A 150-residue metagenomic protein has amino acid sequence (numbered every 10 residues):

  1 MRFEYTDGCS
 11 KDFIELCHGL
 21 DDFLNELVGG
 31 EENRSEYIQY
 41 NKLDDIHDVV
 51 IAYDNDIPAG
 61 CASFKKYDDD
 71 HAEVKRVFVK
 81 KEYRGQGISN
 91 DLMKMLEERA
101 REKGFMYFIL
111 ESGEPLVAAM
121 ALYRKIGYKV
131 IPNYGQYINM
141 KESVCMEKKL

Functional and structural regions predicted by a protein language model:
F3-H71, K75, K80-K81, M93-K94 (+3 more regions): Acetyl-CoA-dependent GNAT
G8, I109-E114, M120, R124-C145: Conserved catalytic-core motifs of GNAT/GCN5-like acyltransferases
D69-H71, Y107, S143: A generic structural signal for beta-strand entry/edge sites
K80-Q86, E114: Active-site acidic-Proline motif in GNAT/NAT acetyltransferases
Q86, N90, K94: Residues forming the Rossmann-fold NAD(P)(H) cofactor-binding site
G87, G104, G127: Short glycine-rich hinge loops at helix-strand junctions in the catalytic core of two-component histidine kinases
N90, E142-K149: Accessory recognition modules or surfaces
M93, A100-S112: Conserved GNAT acetyl-CoA-binding A-motif
